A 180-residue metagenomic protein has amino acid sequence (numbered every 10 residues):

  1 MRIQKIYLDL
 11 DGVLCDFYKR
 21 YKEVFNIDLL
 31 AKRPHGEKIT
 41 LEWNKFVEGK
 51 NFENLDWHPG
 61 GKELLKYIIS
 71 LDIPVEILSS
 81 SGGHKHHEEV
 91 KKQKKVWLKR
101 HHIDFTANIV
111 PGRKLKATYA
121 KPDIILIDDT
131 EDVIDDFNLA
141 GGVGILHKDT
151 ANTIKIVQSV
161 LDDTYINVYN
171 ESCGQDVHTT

Functional and structural regions predicted by a protein language model:
M1-E48, D149: Active-site neighborhood of HAD-like aspartate-dependent phosphohydrolases
K5, N108-F137: Conserved Lys-Pro-Asp/Glu-containing loop-to-beta segment of HAD-superfamily phosphomonoesterases, centered on
V13-C15, R20-Y21, S81-H84, R113-K116 (+2 more regions): Short, solvent-exposed loop/turn segments at secondary-structure junctions
D56, G61-K91, L98: Substrate-recognition element of Asp-dependent hydrolases with the DxDx(T/V) motif
P74-E76, F105, I124, G144-I145: Hydrophobic anchor at the start of a short beta-strand that flanks the dinucleotide cofactor-binding loop
H87-Q93, K116-A120: Metal-dependent catalytic neighborhoods of phosphoester/phosphodiester hydrolases
Q93-N108, D163-Q175: Structural recognition of alpha->loop->beta junctions
I125-S159: Acidic, Mg2+-coordinating phosphoryl-transfer loop and its flanking beta/alpha structural elements, shared across
